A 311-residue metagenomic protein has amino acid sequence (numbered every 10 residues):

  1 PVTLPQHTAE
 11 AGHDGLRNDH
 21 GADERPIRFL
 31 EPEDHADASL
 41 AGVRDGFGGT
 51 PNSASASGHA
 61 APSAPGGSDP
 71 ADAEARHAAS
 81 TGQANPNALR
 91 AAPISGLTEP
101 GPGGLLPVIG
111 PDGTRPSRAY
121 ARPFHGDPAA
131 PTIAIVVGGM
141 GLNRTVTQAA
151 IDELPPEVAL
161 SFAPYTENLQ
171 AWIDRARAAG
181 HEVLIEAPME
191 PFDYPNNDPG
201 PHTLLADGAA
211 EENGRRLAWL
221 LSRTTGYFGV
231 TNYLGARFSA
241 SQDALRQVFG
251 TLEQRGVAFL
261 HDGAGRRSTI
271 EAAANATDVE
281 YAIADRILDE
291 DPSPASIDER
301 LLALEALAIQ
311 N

Functional and structural regions predicted by a protein language model:
V2-G110: Juxtamembrane proline-rich low-complexity "stalk" or linker regions positioned immediately after a signal peptide
L105-I109, A130-G138, L288-S293: Glycine-rich phosphate-binding "P-loop"
D112-D198: Active-site beta->alpha N-cap acidic-glycine motif
A129-T132, D152-A159, G226-G229, G250-A258 (+1 more regions): Short, surface-exposed connector motifs at secondary-structure boundaries
I133-V137, V158-F162, V183-A187, V230-N232 (+3 more regions): Hydrophobic faces of well-ordered beta-strands that scaffold small-molecule active sites in alpha/beta enzyme cores
G139-L142, Y165-N168, M189-D193, L234-S239 (+2 more regions): Solvent-exposed loop/turn segments at secondary-structure junctions within structured extracellular/periplasmic domains
D198-S222, S239-A244, E271-A308: Alpha-helical scaffold elements lining the catalytic groove of polysaccharide deacetylases
R215-R255: Hydrophobic, well-structured mid-protein blocks that either form specific transmembrane helices
